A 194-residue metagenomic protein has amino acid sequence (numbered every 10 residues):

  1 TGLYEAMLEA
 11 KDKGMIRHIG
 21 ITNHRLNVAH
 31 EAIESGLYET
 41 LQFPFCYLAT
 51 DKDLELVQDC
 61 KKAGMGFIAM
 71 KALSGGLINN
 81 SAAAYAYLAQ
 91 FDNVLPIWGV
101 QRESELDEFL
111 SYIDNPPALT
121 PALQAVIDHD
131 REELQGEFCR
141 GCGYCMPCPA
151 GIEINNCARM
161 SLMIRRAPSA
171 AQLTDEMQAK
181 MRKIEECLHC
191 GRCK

Functional and structural regions predicted by a protein language model:
T1-I68, L73-G76: Glycine/proline-rich, positively charged, aromatic-decorated active-site loop/lid region on the catalytic face
E55-K194: Structured C-terminal cap/extension of enzyme domains
